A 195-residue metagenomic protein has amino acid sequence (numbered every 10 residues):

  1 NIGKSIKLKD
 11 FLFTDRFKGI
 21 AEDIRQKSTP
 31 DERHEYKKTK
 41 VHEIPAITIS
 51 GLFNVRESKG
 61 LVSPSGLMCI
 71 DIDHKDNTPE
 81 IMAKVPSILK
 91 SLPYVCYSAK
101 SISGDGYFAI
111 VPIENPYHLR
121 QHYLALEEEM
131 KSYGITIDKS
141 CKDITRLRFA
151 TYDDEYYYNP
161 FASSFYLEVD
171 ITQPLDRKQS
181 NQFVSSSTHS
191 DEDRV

Functional and structural regions predicted by a protein language model:
N1, N54-N77, I113-V195: DNA replication initiation modules
N1-G66, D76, K178-N181: DNA replication initiation on ssDNA origins
I24, S28-K37, L89-P93, L126-G134: Hydrophobic, Leu/Ile/Phe/Ala-enriched alpha-helical segments that form helix-helix packing faces
S58-S63, K90, S98-S103: Short glycine/proline-enriched loop/turn "hinge" motifs that connect secondary-structure elements and lie
M68-D71, Y97-K100, F108: Structural recognition of the beta-strand scaffold that forms the well-ordered cores of secreted hydrolase catalytic
N77-Y94: Short amphipathic alpha-helix segments
Y97-S103, D138-D143: Short beta-strand
D105-V111: A generic structural motif
